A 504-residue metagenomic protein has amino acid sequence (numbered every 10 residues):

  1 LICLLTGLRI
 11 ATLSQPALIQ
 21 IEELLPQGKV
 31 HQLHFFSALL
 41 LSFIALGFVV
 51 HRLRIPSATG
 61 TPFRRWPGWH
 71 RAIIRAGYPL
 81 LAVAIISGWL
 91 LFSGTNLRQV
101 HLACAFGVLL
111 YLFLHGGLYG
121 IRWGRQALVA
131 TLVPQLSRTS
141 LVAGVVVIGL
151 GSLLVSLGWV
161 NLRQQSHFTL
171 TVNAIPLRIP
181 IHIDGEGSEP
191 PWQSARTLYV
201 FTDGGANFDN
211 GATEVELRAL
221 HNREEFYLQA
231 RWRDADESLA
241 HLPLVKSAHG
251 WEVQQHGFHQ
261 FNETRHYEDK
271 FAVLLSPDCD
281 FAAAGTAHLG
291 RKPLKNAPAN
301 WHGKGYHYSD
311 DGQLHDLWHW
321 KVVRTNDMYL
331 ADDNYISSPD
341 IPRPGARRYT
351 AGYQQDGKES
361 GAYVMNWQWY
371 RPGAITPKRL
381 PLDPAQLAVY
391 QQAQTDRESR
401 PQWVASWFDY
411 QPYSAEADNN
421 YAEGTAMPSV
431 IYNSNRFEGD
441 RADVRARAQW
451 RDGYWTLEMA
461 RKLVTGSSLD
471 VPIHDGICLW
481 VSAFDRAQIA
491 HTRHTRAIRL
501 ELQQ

Functional and structural regions predicted by a protein language model:
L1-L170: Membrane-embedded alpha-helical bundles that constitute the cytochrome b-like, heme-associated redox core of multi-pass
Q32, Q99, E216-R218, R445-R447: Short, surface-exposed charged micro-motifs
V133-R138, W159-E186, V245-G424, R451 (+1 more regions): Acidic/polar low-complexity flexible segments
L154-H241, D418-E438, V481, D485-Q504: Order/disorder boundary and secretion-linked terminal/linker segments
A212-V215, Q255-Q260, A442-D443: Short alpha-helical segments and helix-capping/turn motifs at coil-helix boundaries
R223-Y227, K270, D452-E458, G476: A generic structural signal for beta-strand entry/edge sites
A235-S238, T465-L469: Short, cysteine-centered beta-strand-loop-beta hairpins and adjacent loop/turn segments enriched in charged/polar
S429-S467: Acidic, glycine-rich flexible loop segments
